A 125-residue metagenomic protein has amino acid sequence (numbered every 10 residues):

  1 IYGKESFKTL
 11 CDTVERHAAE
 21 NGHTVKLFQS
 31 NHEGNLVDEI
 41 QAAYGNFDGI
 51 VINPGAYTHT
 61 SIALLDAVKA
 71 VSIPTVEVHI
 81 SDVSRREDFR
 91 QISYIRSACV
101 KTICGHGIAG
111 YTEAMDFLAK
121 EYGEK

Functional and structural regions predicted by a protein language model:
I1-A19: Short catalytic helix/loop segments, enriched in acidic residues and glycine and frequently bearing histidine
T24-G34: Short beta->alpha junction loops
K26-L27, V76, R85-K125: Short, glycine-/small-residue-rich phosphate/pyrophosphate-handling segment
N35-E39, T60: Short acidic active-site motifs
A43-I50: Short acidic/histidine-rich motifs immediately flanking catalytic phosphotransfer sites in two-component signaling
G55-T58, S81-V83: Short glycine-rich anion-binding loops that position phosphate/pyrophosphate groups of nucleotides and phosphorylated
S61-A70: Short Gly/Thr/Asp-enriched flexible loops that form oxyanion-binding sites at enzyme active sites
S72-P74: Proline-centered loop/turn at the N-terminus of a beta-strand
